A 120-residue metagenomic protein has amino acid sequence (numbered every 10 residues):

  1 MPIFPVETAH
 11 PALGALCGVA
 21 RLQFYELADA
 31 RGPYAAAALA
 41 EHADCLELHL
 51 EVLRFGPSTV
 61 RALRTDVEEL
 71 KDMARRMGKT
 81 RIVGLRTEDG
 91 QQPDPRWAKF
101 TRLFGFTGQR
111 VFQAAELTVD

Functional and structural regions predicted by a protein language model:
M1, V119-D120: Short intrinsically disordered terminal tails
M1-G18: Short amphipathic alpha-helix that is part of the acyltransferase structural core
P2-I3, L22, T101-G108: Short glycine-aromatic motifs
C17-R21, A30, R76-G78: Flexible, charged surface loops at secondary-structure boundaries
G18-V19, A40-D44, G108-F112: Short, ordered beta-strand-loop transition motifs
Q23-T59, D120: Conserved donor-binding loop and adjoining core beta-sheet/short helix segment in diverse acyl/aminoacyl transferases
D44-F104: Acyl-donor binding region in acyl/amide transferases
G105-V119: Conserved catalytic-core motifs of GNAT/GCN5-like acyltransferases
